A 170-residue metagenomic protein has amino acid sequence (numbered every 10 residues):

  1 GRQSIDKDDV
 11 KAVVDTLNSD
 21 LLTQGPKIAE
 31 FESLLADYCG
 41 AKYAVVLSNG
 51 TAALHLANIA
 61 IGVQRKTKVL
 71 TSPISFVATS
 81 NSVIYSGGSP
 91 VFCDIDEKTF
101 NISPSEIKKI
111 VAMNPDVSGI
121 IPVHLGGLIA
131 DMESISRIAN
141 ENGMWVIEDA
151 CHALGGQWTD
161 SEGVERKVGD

Functional and structural regions predicted by a protein language model:
G1-L21, P26: N-terminal "arm"/small-domain region of PLP-dependent enzymes with the aminotransferase-like
R2, D94, L125: Conserved donor-binding loops in enzymes that form glycosidic bonds
I5, T23, S75, K98-T99 (+1 more regions): Glycine-/small-residue-rich active-site loops that bind phosphorylated ligands and cofactors
V13, L35, A53, V69 (+5 more regions): Generic structural signal for small/hydrophobic residues in well-ordered secondary structure, especially within
L21-K68, S82-Y85, F92-D94: Phosphate-binding glycine-rich loop
I74-S80: Conserved coil-to-alpha-helix start sites within the AMP-binding
K98-V168: Active-site phosphate-binding strand-loop segment of PLP-dependent enzymes
